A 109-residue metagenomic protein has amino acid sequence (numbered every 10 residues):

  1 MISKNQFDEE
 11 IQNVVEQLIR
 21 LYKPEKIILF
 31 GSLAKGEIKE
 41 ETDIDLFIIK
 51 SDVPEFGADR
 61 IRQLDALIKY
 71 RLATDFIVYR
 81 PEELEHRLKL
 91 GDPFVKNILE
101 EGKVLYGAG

Functional and structural regions predicted by a protein language model:
M1-K26, K35-E40, K50-G109: Catalytic core of pol beta-like nucleotidyltransferases
S32: P-loop (Walker A) phosphate-binding loop of NTP-binding proteins
D45-I49: Short beta-strand->loop micro-motif that forms the acidic, two-metal-ion catalytic signature in nucleotide-processing
